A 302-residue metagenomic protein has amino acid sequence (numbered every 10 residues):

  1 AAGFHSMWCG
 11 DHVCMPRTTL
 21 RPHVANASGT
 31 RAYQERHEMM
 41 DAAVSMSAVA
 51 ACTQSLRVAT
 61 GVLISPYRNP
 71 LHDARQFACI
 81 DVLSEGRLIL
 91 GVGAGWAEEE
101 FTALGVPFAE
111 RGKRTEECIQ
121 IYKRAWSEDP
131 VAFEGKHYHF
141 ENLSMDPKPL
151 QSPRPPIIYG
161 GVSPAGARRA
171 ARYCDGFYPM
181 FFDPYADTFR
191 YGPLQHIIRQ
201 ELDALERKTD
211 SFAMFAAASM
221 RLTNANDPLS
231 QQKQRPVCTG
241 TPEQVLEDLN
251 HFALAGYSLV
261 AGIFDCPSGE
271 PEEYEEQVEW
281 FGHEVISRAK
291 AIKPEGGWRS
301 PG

Functional and structural regions predicted by a protein language model:
A1-G302: Active-site-adjacent structural elements that line small-molecule/cofactor binding pockets in enzymes
